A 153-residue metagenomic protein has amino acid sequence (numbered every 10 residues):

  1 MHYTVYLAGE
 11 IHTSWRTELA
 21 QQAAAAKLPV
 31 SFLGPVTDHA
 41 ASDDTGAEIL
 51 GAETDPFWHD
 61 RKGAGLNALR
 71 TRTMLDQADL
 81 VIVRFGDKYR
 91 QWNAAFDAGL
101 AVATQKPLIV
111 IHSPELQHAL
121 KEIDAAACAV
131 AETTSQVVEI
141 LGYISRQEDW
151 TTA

Functional and structural regions predicted by a protein language model:
M1-A153: Conserved catalytic or regulatory cores that recognize and/or transform ribose-phosphate-containing ligands
